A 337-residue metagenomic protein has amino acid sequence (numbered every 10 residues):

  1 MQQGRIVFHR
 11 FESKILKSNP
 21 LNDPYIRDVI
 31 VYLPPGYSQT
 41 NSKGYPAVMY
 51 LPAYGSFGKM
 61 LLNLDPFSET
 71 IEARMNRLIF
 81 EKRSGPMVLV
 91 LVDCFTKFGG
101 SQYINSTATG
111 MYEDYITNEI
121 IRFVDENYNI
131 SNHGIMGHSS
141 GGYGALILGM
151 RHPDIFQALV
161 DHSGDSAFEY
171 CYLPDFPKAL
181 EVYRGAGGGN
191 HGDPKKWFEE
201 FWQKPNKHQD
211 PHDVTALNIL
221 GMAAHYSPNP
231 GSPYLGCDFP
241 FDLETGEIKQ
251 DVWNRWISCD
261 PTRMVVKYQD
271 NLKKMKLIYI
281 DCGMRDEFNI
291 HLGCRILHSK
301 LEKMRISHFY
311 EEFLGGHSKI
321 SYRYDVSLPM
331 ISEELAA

Functional and structural regions predicted by a protein language model:
M1-A337: Non-catalytic cap/lid and distal C-terminal segments of serine-dependent acyl enzymes
